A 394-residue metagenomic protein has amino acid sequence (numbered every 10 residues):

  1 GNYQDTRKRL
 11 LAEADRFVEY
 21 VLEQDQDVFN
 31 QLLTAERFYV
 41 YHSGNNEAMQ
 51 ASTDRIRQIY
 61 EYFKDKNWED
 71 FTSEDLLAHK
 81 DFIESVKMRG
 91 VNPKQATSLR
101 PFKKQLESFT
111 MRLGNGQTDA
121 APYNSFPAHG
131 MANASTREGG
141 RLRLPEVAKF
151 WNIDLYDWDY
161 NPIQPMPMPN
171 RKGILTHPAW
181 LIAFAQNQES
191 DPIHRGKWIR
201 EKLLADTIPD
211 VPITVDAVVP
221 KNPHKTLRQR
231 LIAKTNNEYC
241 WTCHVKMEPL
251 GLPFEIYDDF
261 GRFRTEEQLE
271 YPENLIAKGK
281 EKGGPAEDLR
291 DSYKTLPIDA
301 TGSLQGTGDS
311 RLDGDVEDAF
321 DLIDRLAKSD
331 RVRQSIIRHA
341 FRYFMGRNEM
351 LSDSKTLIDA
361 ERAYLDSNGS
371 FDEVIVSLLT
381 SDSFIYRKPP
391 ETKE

Functional and structural regions predicted by a protein language model:
G1-P249, E361, L365, T380: Extended surface/linker regions that mediate inter-domain or inter-protein docking in multi-component redox
I153, D159-A319, I323-A327, R333 (+3 more regions): Sequence context surrounding c-type heme c attachment/ligation sites in exported
I337, D353-L357: N-terminal alpha-helical segment
